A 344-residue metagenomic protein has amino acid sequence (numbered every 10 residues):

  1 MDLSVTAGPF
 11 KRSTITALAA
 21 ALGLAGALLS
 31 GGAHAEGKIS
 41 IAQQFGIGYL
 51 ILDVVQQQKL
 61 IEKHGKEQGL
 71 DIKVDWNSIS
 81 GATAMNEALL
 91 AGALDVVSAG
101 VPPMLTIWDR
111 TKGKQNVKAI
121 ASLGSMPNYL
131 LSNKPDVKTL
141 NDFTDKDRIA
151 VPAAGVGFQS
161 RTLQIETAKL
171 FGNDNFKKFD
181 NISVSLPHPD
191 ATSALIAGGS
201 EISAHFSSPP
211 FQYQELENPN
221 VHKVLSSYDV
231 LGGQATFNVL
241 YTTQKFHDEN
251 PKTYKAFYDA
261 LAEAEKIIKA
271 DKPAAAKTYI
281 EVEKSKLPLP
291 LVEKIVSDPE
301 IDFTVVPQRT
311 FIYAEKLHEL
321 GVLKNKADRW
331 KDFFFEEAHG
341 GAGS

Functional and structural regions predicted by a protein language model:
D2-A19: Bacterial N-terminal signal peptides that target proteins for export
L18-L24, L28: Hydrophobic helical h-region of N-terminal Sec-dependent signal peptides in bacterial secretory/periplasmic proteins
S30-G32: N-terminal signal peptide c-region/cleavage motif recognized by signal peptidases
G37-F176, S183-S185, S203, P209 (+1 more regions): Short, glycine-/small- and polar/acidic-enriched structural segments that line small-molecule recognition paths
E62-L70, Y228-G232, P299-P307: Short, solvent-exposed loop/beta-turn-alpha elements that line the ligand-binding surface or hinge of extracytoplasmic
K112, G172, D180-V184, P189-I280: Pocket-lining segment of extracytoplasmic ligand-binding domains
D248-K324: Secondary-structure end/capping motifs
L317-S344: Conserved C-terminal helix/tail region of periplasmic/extracytoplasmic solute-binding proteins
